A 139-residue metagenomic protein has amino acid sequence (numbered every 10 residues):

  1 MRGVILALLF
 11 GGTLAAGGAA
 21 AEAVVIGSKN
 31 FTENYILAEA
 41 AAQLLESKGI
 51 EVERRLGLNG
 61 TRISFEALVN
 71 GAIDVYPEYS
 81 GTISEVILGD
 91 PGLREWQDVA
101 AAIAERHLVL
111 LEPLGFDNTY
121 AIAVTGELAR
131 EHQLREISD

Functional and structural regions predicted by a protein language model:
V4-A15: Bacterial N-terminal signal peptides
A15-A21: Sec/Tat signal peptide C-region and signal peptidase I cleavage site
A21-E33, I50-R55, D139: Short, well-ordered beta-strand elements
E33-A40, I63, A67, D98 (+1 more regions): Extracytoplasmic/secreted proteins, especially bacterial periplasmic and envelope-associated proteins
R54-E66: Short helix-initiation/N-cap motifs at beta->coil->alpha
V69-E78: Alpha-to-beta junction loops
Y79-A102: A ligand-binding cleft/hinge motif common to bilobed small-molecule-binding domains
W96-D139: A conserved helix-loop-strand patch within extracytoplasmic ligand-binding domains of the periplasmic binding
